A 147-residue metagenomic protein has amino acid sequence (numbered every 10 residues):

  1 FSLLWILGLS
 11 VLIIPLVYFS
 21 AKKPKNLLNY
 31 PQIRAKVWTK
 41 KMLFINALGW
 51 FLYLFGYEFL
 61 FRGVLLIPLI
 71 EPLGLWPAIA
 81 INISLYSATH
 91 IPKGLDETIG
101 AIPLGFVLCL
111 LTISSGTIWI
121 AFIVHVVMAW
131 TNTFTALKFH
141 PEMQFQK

Functional and structural regions predicted by a protein language model:
F1-Y53, L66-P72, E142-K147: Juxtamembrane helix-loop-helix connectors linking adjacent transmembrane helices in multi-pass membrane enzymes
F44, G56, A121-I123: Functional transmembrane helices that form membrane-embedded active or gating regions
L52-L60, I99, P103: Residue-level hotspots within pore-lining transmembrane alpha-helices of multi-pass secondary transporters
Y53-L54, R62-G63, A78, I120-A121: Active-site alpha-helix of zinc metalloproteases
Y57, F61, K93, M128: Short active-site segment of divalent metal-dependent hydrolases/proteases that encodes the spacing between
F59-G63, I83-Y86: Alpha-helical transmembrane segments in multipass membrane proteins, preferentially the mid-helix core
L60-L69, I123, T131-N132: Active-site-flanking alpha-helical
W76-I83, S87-A88, L95-K147: Functionally important transmembrane alpha-helices
